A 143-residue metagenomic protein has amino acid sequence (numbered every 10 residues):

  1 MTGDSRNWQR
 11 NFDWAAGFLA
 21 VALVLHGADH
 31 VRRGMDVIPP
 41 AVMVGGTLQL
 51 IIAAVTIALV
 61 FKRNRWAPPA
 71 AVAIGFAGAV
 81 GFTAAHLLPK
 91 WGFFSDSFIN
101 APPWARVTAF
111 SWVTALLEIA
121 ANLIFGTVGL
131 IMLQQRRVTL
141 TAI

Functional and structural regions predicted by a protein language model:
M1-A20, V128-L140: Cytosolic juxtamembrane helix and N-cap/initiation of the first transmembrane helix
D4-N11, G27-P40: Short juxtamembrane and helix-loop transition motifs at transmembrane-helix boundaries in membrane proteins
G17-V21, P40-K62, A73-F76, V80: Core segments of alpha-helical transmembrane spans in multipass integral membrane proteins
L23-R33, A77-F93: C-terminal TM-helix exit segments that contain a strictly Trp-centered aromatic cap at the helix terminus
L59-V60, L87-I99: A cytosolic-side transmembrane-helix exit/cap motif
R63-A67: Membrane-helix interface segments
A71-F82, E118-N122: Hydrophobic alpha-helical segments of small multi-pass membrane proteins
N100-N122: Individual transmembrane alpha-helices with interfacial aromatic-anchor signatures
